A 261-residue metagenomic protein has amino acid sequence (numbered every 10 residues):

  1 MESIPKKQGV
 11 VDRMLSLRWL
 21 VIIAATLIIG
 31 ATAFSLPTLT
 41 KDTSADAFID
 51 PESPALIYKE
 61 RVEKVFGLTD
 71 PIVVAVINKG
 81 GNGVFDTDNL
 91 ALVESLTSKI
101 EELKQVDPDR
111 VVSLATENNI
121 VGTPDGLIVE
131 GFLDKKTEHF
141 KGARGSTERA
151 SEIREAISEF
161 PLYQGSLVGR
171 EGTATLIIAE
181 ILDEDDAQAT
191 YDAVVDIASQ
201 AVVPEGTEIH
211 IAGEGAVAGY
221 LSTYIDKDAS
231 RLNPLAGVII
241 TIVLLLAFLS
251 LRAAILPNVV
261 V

Functional and structural regions predicted by a protein language model:
M1-K41: Signature of alpha-helical transmembrane segments and their immediate interfacial
R13-V21, V65, Y224-A236: Loop-to-transmembrane-helix entry motif
A24, D88-A91, S95-V168, T190 (+1 more regions): Alpha-helical transmembrane helix bundles of large polytopic membrane transport and channel proteins
A25-T32, A236-L244, V260: Alpha-helical transmembrane segments of integral membrane proteins
L36-V84, L90, R144-L167, A189: Solvent-exposed, non-transmembrane loop/terminal regulatory segments of multi-pass membrane proteins
G67-P71, V106-D109, E171-L176, G206: Extracytoplasmic
H139-L251: Extracytoplasmic
A253-V261: Hydrophobic transmembrane alpha-helices and their membrane-interface caps in long multi-pass transport proteins
